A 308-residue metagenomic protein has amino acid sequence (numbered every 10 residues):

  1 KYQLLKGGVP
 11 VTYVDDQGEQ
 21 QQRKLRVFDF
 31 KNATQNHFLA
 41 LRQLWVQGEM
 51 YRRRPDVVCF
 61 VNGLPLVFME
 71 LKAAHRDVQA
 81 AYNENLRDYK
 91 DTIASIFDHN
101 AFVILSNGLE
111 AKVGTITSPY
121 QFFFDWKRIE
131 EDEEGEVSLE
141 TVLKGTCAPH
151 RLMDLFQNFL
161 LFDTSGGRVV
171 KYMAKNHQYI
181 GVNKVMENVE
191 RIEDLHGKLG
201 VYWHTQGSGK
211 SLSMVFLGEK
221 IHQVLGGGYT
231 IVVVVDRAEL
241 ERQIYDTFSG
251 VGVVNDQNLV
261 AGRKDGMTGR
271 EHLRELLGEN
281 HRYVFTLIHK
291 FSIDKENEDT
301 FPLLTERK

Functional and structural regions predicted by a protein language model:
K1-T230, E239, Q243-N255, R282 (+1 more regions): ATP-dependent helicase/translocase motor core
L44, A238, V260-E271, L287-I293: Conserved helicase motor
P55, T247, R270-L273, E296-T300: Short beta-alpha junctions and helix-cap segments that line functional grooves
K112-T115, G269-E275: Short, solvent-exposed polar/charged micro-motifs at secondary-structure junctions
Y229-V232, E296: Short beta-alpha connecting loops at secondary-structure transitions that line or flank enzyme active sites
V235: Conserved acidic E/D residue at the C-terminus of a beta-strand in Rossmann-like folds
H281-K308: Conserved RecA-like ASCE ATPase "motif II neighborhood" in helicase/translocase motors
